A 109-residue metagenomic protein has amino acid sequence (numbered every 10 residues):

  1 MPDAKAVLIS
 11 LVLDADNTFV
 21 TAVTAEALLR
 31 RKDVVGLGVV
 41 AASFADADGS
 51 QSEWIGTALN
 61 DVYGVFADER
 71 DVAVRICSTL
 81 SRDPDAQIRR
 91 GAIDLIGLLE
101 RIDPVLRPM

Functional and structural regions predicted by a protein language model:
M1-L13, D33-A45, A67-L80, I102-M109: Amphipathic alpha-helical scaffolding segments comprising HEAT/armadillo-like alpha-solenoid repeats
A4-K5, V12, D16-L29, G64-V65: Alpha-helical solenoid scaffolds in large eukaryotic transport, assembly, and signaling factors
D16-N17, A47-S52, P84-D85: Short inter-helical turns and helix N-cap capping residues of alpha-solenoid HEAT/ARM repeat scaffolds
T21, S52-G56, R89: Residue-level detector of extended alpha-helical repeat arrays and alpha-solenoid scaffolds
V39-A58: Mid-chain, well-packed structural core segment of small domains
D85, R90-I96: Extended, charge-rich alpha-helical scaffold/interaction domains
